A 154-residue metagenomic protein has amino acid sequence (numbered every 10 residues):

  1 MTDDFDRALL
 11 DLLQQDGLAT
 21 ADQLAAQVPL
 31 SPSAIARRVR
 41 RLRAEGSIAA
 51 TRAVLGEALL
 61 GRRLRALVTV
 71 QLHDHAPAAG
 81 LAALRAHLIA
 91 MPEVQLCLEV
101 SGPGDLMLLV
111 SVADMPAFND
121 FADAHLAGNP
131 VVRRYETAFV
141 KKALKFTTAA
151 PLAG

Functional and structural regions predicted by a protein language model:
M1-G154: A compositional/biophysical signature of low hydrophobicity enriched in polar/charged and small residues
